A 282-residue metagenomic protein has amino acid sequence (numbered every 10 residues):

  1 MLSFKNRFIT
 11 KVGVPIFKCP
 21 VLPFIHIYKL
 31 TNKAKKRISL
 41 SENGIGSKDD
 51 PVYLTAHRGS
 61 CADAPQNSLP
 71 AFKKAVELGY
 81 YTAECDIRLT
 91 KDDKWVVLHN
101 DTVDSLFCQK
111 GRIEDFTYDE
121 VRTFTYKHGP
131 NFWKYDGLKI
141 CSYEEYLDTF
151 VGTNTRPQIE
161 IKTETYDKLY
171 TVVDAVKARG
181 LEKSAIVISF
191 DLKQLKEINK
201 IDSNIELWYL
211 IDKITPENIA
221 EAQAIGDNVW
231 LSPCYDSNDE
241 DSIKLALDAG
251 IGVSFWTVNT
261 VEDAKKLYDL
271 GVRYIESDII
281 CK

Functional and structural regions predicted by a protein language model:
L2-K282: Phosphate-group recognition and catalysis centered on beta-loop-alpha active-site segments
